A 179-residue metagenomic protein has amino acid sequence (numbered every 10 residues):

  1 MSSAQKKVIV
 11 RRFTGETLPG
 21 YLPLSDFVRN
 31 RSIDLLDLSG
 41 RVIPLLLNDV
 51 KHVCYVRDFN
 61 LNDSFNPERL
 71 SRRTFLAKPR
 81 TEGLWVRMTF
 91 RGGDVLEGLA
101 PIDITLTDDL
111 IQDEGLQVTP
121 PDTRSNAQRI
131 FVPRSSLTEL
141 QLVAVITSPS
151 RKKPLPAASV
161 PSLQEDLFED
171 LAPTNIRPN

Functional and structural regions predicted by a protein language model:
M1-N179: Conserved RNA-binding domains used in RNP assembly and mRNA/RNA metabolism
